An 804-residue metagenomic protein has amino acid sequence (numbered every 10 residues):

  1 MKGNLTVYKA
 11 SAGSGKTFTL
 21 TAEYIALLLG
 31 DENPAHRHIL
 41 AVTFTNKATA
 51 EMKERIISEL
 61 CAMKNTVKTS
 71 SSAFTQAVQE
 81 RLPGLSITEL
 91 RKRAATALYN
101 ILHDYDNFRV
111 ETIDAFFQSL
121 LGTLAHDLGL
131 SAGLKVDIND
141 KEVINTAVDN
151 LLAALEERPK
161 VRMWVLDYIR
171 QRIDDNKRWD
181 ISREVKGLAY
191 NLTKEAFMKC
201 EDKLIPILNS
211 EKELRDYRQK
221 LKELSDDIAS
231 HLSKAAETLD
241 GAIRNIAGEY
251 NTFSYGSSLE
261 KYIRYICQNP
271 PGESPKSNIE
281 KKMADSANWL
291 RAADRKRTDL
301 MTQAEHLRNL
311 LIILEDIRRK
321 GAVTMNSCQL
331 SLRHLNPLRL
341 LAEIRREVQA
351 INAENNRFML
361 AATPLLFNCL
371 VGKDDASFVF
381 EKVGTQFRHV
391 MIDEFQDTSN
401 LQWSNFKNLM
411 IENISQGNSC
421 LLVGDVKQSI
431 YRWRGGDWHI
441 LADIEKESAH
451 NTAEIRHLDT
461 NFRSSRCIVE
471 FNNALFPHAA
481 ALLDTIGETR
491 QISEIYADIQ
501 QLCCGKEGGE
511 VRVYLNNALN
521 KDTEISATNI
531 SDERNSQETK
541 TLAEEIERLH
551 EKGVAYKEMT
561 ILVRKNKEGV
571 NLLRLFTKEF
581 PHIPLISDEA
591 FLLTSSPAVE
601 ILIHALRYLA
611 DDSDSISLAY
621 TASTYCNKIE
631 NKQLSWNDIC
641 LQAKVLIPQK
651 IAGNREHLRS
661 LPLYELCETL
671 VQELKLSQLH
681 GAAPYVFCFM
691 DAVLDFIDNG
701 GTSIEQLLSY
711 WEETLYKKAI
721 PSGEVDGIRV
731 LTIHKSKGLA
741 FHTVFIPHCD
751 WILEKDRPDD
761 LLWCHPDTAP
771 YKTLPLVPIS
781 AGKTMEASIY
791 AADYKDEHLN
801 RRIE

Functional and structural regions predicted by a protein language model:
M1-S58, G133-L134, E142, T146 (+12 more regions): Conserved motor-region signature of P-loop NTPase helicases/translocases
G3, Y8, T43-F44, L60-N269 (+3 more regions): Conserved ATP-dependent motor core of P-loop NTPases, especially the RecA-like helicase ATPase domain
L20, S86-L90, F117-G122, E315-R319 (+5 more regions): Active-site-adjacent bridging/hinge elements
Y105-Q118, R170-A196, P337-I344, A361 (+5 more regions): Core structural elements
V110-F117, I144, V148, P337-H389 (+3 more regions): Conserved helicase/translocase P-loop NTPase motor core
K199, R218-L221, S225, L232 (+4 more regions): Accessory/regulatory regions of helicases
E280-E381: Conserved helicase NTPase catalytic core signature
D285-D299, Q303-T324, T452-E454, E507-G508 (+6 more regions): Accessory helical subdomains and C-terminal extensions of nucleic-acid helicases that mediate DNA/RNA engagement
